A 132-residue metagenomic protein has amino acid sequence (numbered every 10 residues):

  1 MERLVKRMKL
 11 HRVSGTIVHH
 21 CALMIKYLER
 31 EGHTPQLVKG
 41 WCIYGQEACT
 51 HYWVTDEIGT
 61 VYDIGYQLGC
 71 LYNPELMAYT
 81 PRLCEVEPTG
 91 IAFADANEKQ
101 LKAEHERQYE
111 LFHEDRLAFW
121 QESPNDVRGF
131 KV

Functional and structural regions predicted by a protein language model:
M1-V132: A structural boundary/capping signal
